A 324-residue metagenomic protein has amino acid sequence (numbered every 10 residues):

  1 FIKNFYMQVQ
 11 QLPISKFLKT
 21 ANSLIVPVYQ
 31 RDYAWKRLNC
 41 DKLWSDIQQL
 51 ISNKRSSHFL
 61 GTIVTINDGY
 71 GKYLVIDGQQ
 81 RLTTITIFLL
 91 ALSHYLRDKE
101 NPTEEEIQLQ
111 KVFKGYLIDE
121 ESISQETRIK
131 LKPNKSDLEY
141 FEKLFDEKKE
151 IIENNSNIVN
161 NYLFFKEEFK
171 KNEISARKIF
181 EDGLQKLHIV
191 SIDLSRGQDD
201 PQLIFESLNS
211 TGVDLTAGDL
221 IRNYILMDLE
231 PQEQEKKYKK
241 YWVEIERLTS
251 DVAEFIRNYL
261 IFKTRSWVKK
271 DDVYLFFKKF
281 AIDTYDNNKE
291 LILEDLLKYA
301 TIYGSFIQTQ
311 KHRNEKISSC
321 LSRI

Functional and structural regions predicted by a protein language model:
F5-I76, Q80, T86, L187 (+1 more regions): Short alpha-helix boundary/capping and kink motifs at helix termini
Q79, F88-L89, T103-E104, F205-S207: "Short basic amphipathic alpha-helical interaction patches in structured regions
L82-D98: Short active-site loop/helix that positions an aromatic residue
Y95-T103, T211-T216: Short, polar/flexible loop-turn hinges at active-site or ligand-entry regions and domain interfaces
E105-L144: Extended charged low-complexity segments that act as oligomerization/scaffolding linkers
K130-I324: Polyanionic (Asp/Glu-rich) segments that form extended negatively charged tracts
